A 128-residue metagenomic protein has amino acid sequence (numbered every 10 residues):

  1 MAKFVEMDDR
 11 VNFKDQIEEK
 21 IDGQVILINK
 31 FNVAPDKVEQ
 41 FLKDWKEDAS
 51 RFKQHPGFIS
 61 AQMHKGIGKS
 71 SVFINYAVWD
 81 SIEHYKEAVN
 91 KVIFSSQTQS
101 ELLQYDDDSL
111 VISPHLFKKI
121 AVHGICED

Functional and structural regions predicted by a protein language model:
M1-K14, S50-I59, V78-L116: An amphipathic, aromatic/His-enriched active-site/gating alpha helix that lines ligand/cofactor pockets
A2, Q16-V25: N-terminal leader/targeting helix
F13-K20, Q62-H64: Short beta-strand/turn micro-motifs at beta-sheet edges
V25-N32, Q62-K91: Short, well-ordered beta-strand segments in beta-rich or mixed alpha/beta enzyme and ligand-binding folds
I28-K30, L116-K119: Short amphipathic
N32-L42: Short, surface-exposed ligand-recognition loops at beta-strand->loop->(often short) alpha-helix junctions that present
W45, A49: Short amphipathic alpha-helical/adjacent loop interface patches that line ligand and macromolecule-binding sites
K118-D128: Short, low-order "capping/linker" segments at domain edges
